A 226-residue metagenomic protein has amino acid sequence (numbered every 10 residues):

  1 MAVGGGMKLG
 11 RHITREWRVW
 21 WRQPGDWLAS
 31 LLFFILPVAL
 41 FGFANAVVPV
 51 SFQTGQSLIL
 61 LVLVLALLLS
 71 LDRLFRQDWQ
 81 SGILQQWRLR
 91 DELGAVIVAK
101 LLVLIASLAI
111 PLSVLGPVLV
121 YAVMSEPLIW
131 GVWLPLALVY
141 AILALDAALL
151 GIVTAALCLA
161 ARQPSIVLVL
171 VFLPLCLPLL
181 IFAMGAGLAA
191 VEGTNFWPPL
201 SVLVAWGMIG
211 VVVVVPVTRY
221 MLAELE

Functional and structural regions predicted by a protein language model:
A2-S30: Aromatic- and glycine-rich beta-strand/loop motifs that create alpha-glucan
P24-N45, L58-L65, A109, V171-F182 (+1 more regions): Hydrophobic alpha-helical transmembrane segments of multi-pass membrane transport/permease proteins
A46-T54, P117-V139, G187-L200, L225: Membrane-interfacial helix-loop-helix connectors in multipass membrane proteins
G55-F75: Long, hydrophobic alpha-helical segments
Q86-G94: Short helix-to-coil transition segments within interhelical loops that connect adjacent transmembrane helices
L93-V120: Selective transmembrane-helix segments that form parts of the transport pathway or gating/packing helices in multipass
Y140-L173, A223-E226: A structural motif at transmembrane helix-loop-helix junctions in multipass membrane proteins
M208-E226: Junction motif at the cytosolic side of a transmembrane helix
